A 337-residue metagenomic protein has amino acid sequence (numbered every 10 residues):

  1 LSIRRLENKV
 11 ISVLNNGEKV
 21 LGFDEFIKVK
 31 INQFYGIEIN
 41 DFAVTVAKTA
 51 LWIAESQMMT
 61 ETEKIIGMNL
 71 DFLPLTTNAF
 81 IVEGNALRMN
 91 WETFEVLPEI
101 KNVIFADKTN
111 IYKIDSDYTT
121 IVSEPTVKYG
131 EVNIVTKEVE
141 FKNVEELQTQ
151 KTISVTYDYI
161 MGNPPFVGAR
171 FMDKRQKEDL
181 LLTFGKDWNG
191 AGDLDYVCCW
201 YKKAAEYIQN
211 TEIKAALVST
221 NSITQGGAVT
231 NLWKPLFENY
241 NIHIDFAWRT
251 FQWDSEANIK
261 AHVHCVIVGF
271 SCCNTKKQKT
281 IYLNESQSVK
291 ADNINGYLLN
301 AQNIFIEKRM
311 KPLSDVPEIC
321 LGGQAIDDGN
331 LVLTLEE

Functional and structural regions predicted by a protein language model:
L1-F246, I267-N274, S286: SAM-dependent methyltransferase catalytic region
Y207-Q209, G227, D254-E337: C-terminal substrate-recognition regions of SAM-dependent nucleic acid methyltransferases
D245-S255: RNase H-like polynucleotidyl transferase catalytic core
